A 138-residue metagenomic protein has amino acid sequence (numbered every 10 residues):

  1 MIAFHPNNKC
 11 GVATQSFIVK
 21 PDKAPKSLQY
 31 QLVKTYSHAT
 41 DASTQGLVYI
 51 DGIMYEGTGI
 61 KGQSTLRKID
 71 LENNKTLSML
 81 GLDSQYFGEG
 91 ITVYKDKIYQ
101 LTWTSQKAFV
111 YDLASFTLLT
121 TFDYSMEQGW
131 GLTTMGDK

Functional and structural regions predicted by a protein language model:
H5-T14: Short, exposed coil/turn segments at beta-strand boundaries within extracellular/luminal domains
K20-D41, L71-L77: A short helix->beta-strand "capping" segment at the edge of beta-propeller domains
V33-L66, M79-T92: Beta-strand-rich domains and repeat architectures in extracellular enzymes and scaffolds, especially beta-propellers
D51-G52, K95-K97, G136-D137: Short coil/turn segments that connect the beta-strands within blades of beta-propeller domains
G57-I60, L101-S105: Beta-strand C-termini and the immediately following turn/loop, strongest in propeller blades
S64-R67, K107-F109: WD40 beta-propeller blade core
I69-N74, D112-F116: Short loop/turn segments that connect beta-strands within beta-propeller blades
A108-K138: Hydrophobic, well-structured mid-protein blocks that either form specific transmembrane helices
